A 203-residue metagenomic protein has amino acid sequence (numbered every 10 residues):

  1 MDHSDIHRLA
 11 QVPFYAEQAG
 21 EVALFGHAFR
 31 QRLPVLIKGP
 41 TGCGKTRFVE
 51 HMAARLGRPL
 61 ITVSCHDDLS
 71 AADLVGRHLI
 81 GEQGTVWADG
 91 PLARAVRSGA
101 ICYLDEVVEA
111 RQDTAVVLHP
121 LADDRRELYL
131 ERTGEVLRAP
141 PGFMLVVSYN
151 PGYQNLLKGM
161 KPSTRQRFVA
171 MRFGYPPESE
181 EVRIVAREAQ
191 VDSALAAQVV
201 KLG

Functional and structural regions predicted by a protein language model:
M1-A197, K201: AAA+ P-loop NTPase catalytic core and its hallmark functional loops
